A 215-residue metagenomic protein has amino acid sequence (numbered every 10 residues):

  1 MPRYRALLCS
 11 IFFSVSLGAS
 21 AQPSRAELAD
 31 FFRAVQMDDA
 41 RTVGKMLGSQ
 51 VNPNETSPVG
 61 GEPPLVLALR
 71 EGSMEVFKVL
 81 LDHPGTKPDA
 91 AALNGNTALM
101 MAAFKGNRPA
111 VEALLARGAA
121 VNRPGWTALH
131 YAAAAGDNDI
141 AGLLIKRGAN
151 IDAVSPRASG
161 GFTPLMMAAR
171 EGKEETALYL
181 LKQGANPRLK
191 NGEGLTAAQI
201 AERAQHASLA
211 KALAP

Functional and structural regions predicted by a protein language model:
M1-L8: Bacterial N-terminal signal peptides that target proteins for export
L8-G18: Bacterial N-terminal signal peptides
S20-S49, E62, R70, K78 (+5 more regions): Intrinsically disordered, low-complexity regulatory segments in ankyrin-centric signaling systems
S24-R33, T56-P64, A91-T97, N122-A128 (+2 more regions): Ankyrin-repeat boundary/"N-cap" motif
R33-D38, V66-S73, M101-N107, Y131-D137 (+2 more regions): Ankyrin repeat A-helix N-terminal signature
D39-L47, S73-D82, N107-L115, D137-K146 (+2 more regions): Ankyrin repeat structural motif
P53, K87-P88, V121, I151 (+1 more regions): Ankyrin-repeat inter-repeat connecting loop/turn
L181, N186-P215: Leucine-rich solenoid repeat scaffolds
